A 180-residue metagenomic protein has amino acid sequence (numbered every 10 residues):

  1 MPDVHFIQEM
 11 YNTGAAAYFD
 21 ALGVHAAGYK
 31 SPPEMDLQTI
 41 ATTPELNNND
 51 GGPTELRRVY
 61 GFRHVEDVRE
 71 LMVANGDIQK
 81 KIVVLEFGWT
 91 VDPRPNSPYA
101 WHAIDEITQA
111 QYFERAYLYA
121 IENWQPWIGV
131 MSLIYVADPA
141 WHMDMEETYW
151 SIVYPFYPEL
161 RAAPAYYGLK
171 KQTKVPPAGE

Functional and structural regions predicted by a protein language model:
M1-A103, I152-Y154: Noncatalytic carbohydrate-binding groove/subsite architecture in carbohydrate-active enzymes
R94, P98-R115, Y119-E180: Aromatic-rich peripheral "rim/lid" segments of glycoside hydrolase catalytic domains that contact and position glycan
